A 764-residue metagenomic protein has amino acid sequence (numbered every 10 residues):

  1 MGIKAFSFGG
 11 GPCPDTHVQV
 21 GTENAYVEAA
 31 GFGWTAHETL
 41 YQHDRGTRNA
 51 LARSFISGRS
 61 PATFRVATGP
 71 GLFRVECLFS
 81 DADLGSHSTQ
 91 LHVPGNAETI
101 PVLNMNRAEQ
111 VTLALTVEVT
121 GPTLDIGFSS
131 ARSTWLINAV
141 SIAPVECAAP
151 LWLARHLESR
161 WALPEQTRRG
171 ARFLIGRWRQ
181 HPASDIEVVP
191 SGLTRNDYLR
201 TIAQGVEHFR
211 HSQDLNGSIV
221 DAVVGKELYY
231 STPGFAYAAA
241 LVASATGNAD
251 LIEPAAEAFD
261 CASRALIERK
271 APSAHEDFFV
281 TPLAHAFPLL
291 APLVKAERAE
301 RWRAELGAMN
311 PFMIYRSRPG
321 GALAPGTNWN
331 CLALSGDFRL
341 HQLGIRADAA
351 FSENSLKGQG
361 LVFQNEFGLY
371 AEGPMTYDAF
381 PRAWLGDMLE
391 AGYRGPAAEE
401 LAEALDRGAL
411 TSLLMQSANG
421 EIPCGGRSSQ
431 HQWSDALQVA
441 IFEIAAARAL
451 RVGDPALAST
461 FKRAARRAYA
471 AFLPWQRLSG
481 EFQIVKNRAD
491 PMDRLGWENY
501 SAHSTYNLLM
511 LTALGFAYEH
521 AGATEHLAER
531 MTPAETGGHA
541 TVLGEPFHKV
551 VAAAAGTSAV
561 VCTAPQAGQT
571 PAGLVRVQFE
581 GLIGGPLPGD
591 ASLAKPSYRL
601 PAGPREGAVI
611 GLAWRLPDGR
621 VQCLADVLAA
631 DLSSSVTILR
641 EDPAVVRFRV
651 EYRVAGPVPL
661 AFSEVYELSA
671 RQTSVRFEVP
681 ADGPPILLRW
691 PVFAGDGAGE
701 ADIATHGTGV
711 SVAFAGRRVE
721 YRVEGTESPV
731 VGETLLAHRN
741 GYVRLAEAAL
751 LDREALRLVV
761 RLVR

Functional and structural regions predicted by a protein language model:
M1-R155: Compositionally biased, intrinsically disordered or flexible polar/acidic segments
G31, S88-I100, V692-E720: Solvent-exposed beta-hairpin/edge-strand motifs
W152-L241, A245, A249, E253-E257 (+1 more regions): Low-complexity, Ser/Thr/Pro/Gly-enriched N-terminal "stalk/linker" regions
R210-Q213, G217-E403, Q416-A440: Aromatic-lined, polymer-binding surfaces characteristic of secreted/periplasmic polysaccharide-degrading enzymes
N365, L369, P396, E400-A502 (+1 more regions): Non-catalytic carbohydrate-binding regions of carbohydrate-active enzymes
G496-L508, T512-P684: Catalytic and substrate-binding regions of extracellular carbohydrate-active enzymes, especially polysaccharide lyases
V658-L660, Q672-S711: Acidic (Asp/Glu-rich), glycine- and aromatic
R689, A713-A715, E720-R764: Beta-strand-rich recognition/accessory modules
